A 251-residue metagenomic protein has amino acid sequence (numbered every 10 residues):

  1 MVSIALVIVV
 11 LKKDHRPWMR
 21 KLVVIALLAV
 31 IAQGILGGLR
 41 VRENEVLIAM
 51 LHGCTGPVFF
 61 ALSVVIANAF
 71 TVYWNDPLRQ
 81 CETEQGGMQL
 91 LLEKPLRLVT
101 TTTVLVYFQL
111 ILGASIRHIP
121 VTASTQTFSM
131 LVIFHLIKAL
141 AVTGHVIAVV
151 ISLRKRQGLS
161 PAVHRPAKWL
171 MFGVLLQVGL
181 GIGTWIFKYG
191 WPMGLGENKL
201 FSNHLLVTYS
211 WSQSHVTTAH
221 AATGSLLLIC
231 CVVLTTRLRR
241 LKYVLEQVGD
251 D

Functional and structural regions predicted by a protein language model:
M1-D251: Polytopic transmembrane helical bundles with strong interfacial aromatic enrichment
